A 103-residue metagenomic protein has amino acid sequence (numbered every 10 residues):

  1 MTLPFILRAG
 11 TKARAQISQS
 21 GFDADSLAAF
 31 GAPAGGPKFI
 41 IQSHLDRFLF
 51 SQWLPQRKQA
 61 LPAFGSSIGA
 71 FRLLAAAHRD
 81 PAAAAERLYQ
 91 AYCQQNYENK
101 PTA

Functional and structural regions predicted by a protein language model:
M1-A60: Helix-rich "cap/lid" substructures immediately adjacent to catalytic or cofactor-binding pockets
F39-A103: Patatin-like phospholipase
